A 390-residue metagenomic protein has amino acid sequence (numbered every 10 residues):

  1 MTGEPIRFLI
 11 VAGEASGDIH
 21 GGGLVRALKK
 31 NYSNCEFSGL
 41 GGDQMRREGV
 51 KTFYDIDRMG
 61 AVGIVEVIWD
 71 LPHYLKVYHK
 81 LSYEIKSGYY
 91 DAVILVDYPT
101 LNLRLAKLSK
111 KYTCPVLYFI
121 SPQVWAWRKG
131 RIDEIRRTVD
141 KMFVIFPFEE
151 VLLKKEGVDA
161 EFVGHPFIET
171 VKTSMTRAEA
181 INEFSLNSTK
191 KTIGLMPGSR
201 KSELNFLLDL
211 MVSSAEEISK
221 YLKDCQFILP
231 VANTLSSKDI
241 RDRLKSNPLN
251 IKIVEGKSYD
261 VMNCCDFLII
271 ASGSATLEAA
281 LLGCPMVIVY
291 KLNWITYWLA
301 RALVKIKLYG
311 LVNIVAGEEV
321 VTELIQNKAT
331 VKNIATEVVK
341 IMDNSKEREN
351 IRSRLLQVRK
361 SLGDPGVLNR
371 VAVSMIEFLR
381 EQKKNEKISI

Functional and structural regions predicted by a protein language model:
M1-I390: Nucleotide-activated sugar donor-binding and catalytic core shared by glycosyltransferases and related lipid-linked
